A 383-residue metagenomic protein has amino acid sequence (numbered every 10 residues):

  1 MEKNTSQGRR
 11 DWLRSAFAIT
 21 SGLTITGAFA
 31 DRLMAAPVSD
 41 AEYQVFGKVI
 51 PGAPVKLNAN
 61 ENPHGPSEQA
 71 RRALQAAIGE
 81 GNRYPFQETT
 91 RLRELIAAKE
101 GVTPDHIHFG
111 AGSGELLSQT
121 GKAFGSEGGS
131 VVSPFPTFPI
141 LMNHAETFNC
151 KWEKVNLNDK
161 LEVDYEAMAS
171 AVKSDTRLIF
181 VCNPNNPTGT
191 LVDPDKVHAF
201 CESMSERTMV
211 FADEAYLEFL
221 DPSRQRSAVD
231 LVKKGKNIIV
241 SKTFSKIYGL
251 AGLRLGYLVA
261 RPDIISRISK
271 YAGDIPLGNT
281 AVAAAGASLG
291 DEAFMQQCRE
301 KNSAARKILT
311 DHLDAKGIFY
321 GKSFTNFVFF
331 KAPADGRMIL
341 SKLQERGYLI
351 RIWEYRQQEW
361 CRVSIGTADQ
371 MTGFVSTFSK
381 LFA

Functional and structural regions predicted by a protein language model:
M1-S21: N-terminal secretory signal peptides and thylakoid transit peptides that target proteins across membranes
G27-R83, A98: N-terminal "arm"/small-domain region of PLP-dependent enzymes with the aminotransferase-like
R91-S130: Phosphate-binding glycine-rich loop
A123-H144: Conserved PLP-anchoring active-site segment centered on the Schiff-base-forming lysine
L157-D159, S303, H312-R346: Conserved PLP-binding catalytic core of the aspartate aminotransferase-like
Y165-S174, P187-V210, E214-I247: Active-site pre-lysine segment of PLP-dependent enzymes
N237-G321: PLP-dependent aminotransferase class I/II
K342-R346, E354-A383: PLP-dependent enzyme catalytic core of the Aspartate aminotransferase-like
